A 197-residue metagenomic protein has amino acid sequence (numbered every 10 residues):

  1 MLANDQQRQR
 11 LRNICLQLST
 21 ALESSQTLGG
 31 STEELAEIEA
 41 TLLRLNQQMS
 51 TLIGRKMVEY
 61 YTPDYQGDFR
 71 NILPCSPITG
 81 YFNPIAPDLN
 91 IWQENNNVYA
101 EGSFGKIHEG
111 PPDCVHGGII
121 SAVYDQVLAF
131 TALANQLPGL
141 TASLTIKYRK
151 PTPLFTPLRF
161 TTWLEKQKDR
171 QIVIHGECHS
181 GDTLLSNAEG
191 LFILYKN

Functional and structural regions predicted by a protein language model:
M1-Q6, G29-E33, Q126-R159: Hydrophobic beta-strand-centered segment that forms part of the acyl-chain substrate-binding groove
M1-Q66, T152-L154, E165-N197: HotDog/MaoC-like acyl-thioester-processing domains
E37-E109: Long amphipathic N-terminal alpha/beta scaffold segment
D88-N90, T161-W163, E189: Short, surface-exposed charged micro-motifs
Y99-V123, A129-F130: A conserved, well-ordered hydrophobic junction motif at loop->secondary-structure transitions
